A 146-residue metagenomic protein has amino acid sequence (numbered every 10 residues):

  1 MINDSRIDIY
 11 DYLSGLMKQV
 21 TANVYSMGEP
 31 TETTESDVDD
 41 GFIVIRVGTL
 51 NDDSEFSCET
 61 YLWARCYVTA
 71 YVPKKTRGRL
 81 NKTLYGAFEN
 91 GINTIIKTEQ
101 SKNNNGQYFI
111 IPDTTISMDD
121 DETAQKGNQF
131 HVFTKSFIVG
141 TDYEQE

Functional and structural regions predicted by a protein language model:
M1-C58, T98-Y108: Small/polar-rich, solvent-exposed N-terminal microdomains that initiate assembly or binding
I2, Y85, K126-F130: Short capping loops/turns at secondary-structure boundaries
I9, L13, M17, V24-Y25 (+7 more regions): Hydrophobic beta-strand residues in large extracellular and virion-surface proteins
Q19, E144-E146: Secondary-structure boundary elements
D40, G91-G140, E144: Acidic-leaning, charged glycine-interspersed low-complexity segments
T60-R77, K82, Q129-D142: Oligomerization/assembly interface segments of phage tail-like spikes and tubes
T76-T94: Mid-chain, well-packed structural core segment of small domains
